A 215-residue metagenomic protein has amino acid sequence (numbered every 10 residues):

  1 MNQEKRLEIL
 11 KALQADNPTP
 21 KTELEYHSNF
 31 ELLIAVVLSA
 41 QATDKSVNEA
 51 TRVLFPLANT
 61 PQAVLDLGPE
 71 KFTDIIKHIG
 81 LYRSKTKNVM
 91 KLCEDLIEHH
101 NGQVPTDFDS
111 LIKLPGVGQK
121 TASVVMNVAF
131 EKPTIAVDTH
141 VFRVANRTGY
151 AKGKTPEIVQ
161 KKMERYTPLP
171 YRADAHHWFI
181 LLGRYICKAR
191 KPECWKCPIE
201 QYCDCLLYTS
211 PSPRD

Functional and structural regions predicted by a protein language model:
N2-L207: Catalytic cores of DNA base-excision repair glycosylases
Y208-D215: Conserved small/polar residues in nucleotide/adenosyl-binding loops
